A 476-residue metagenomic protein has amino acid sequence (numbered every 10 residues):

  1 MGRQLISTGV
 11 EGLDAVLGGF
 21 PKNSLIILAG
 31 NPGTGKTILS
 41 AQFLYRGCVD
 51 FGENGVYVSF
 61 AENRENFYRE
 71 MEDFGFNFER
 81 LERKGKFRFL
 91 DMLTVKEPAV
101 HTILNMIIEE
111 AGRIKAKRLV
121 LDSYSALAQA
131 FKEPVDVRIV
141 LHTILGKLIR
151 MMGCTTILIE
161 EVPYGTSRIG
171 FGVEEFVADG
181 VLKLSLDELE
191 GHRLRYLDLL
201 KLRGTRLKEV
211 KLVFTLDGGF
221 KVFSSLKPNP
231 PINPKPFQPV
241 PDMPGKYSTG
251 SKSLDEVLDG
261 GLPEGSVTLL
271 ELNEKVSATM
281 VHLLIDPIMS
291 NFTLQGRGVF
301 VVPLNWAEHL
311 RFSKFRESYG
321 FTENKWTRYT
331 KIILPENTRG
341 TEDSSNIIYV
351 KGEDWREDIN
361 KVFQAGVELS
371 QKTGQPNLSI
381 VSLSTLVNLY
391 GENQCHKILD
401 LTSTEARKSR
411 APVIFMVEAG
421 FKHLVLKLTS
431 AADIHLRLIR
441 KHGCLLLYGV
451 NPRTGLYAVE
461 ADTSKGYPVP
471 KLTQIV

Functional and structural regions predicted by a protein language model:
M1, E209-M243: Charged, amphipathic alpha-helical linker segments immediately N-terminal to NTP-binding catalytic cores
M1-E11, F237-K252: N-terminal pre-Walker A segment at the start of P-loop NTPase domains
S7-G19, T249-L262: Pre-Walker A adenine-sensing motif
L25-A29, V267-N273: Short hydrophobic/aromatic beta-strand immediately N-terminal to the Walker A/P-loop
N31-D91, V95, K275, T279-S344: Conserved P-loop
N54, G85-K86, K115-R118, M151-I159 (+3 more regions): Loop/turn-to-beta-strand initiation segments
M92-R150, R339-T404: Phosphate-binding/switch loop-helix module in NTP-utilizing enzymes
T155-G219, A411-V476: Phosphate-binding/switch region of NTP-binding enzymes
